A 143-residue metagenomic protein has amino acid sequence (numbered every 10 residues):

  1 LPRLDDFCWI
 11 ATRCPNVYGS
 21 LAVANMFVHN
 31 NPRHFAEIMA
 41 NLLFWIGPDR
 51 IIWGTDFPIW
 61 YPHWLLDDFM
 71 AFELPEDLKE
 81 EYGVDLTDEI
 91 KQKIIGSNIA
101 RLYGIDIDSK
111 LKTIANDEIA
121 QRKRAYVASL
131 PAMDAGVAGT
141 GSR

Functional and structural regions predicted by a protein language model:
P2-R3, W53: Tryptophan-centered motif/residue detector
R3-R13, H29-M39, P58-L74: Histidine/acidic-residue-rich catalytic or RNA/ligand-binding cores of hydrolases and nuclease-related proteins
C14-Y18, G47-R50: Loop/turn elements at helix/coil->beta-strand transitions in domains of secreted/extracellular proteins
Y18-N30: His/Asp/Glu-enriched short active-site or ligand-binding loop at hydrolase and phosphoryl-transfer sites
S20-A22, R50-T55: Active-site neighborhood of phospho(di)ester-bond hydrolases with catalytic His/Asp-centered motifs
W45-I52, W60-R143: Mid-to-C-terminal alpha-helical segments outside catalytic/metal-binding sites
